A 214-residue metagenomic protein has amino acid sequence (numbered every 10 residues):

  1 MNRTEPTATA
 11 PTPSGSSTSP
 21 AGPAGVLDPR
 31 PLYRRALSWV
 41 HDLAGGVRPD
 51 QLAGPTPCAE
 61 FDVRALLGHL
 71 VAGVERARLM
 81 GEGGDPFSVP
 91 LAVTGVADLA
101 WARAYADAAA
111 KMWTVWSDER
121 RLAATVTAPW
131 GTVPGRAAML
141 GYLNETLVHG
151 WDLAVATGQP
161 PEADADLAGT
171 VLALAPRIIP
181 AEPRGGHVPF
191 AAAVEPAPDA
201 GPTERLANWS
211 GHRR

Functional and structural regions predicted by a protein language model:
N2-W39, G46-A59, L79-R214: Structured surface interface patches that mediate subunit assembly and partner/cofactor docking
L66: Extended, alpha-helix-rich binding/interface surfaces that flank or overlap catalytic cores and mediate recognition
H69-L70: Glycine-rich loop at the start of a catalytic domain that most often binds anionic cofactors/ligands
